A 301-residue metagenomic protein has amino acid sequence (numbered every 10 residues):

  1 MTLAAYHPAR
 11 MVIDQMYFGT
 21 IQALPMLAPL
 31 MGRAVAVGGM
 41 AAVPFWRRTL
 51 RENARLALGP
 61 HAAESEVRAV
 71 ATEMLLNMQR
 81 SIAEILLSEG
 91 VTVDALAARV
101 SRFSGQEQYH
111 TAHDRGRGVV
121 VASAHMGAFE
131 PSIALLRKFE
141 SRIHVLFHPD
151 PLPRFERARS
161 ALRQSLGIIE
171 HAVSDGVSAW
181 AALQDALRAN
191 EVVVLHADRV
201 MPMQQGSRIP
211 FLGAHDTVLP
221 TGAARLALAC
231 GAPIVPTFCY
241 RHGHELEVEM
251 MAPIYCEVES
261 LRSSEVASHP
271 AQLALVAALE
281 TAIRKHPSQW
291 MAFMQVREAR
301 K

Functional and structural regions predicted by a protein language model:
M1-S123, S160, G167, H242: Membrane-anchoring hydrophobic helices of lipid-metabolizing enzymes
T2-L3, A42, P60, A69-T72 (+4 more regions): Non-catalytic C-terminal accessory region of glycerolipid acyltransferases and related lyso-lipid remodeling enzymes
Y6, M40, A98-R99, A122 (+4 more regions): A generic secondary-structure micro-motif detector that highlights 1-2 residue hydrophobic/ambivalent hotspots embedded
T49, E107, P131, A158 (+3 more regions): Short Gly/charged-rich anion-binding patches and loops
R99-R102, M126, L152, V173-V177 (+2 more regions): A conditional alpha-helix N-cap/helix-loop micro-motif detector
R115-D175, A189, M203-R208: Catalytic core of membrane glycerolipid acyltransferases/transacylases, capturing the structured, soluble-facing
